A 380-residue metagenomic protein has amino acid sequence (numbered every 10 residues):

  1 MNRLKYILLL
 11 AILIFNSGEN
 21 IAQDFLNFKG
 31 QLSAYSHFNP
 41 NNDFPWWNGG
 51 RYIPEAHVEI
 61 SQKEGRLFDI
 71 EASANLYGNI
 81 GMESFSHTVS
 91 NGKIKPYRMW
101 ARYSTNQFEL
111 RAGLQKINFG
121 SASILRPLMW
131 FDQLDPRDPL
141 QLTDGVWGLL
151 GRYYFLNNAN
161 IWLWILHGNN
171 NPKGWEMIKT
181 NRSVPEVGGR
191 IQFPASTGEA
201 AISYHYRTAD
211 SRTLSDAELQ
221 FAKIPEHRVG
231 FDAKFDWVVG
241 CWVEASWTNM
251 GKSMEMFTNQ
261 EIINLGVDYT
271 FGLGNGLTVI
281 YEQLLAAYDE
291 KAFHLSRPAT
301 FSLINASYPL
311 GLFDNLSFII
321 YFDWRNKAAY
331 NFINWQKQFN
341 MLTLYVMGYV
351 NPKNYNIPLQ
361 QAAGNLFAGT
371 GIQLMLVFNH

Functional and structural regions predicted by a protein language model:
Q23-N41, A72, A159: Transmembrane beta-strand segments of Gram-negative outer membrane beta-barrel proteins
L26, E64-I70, Q107-L110, N158-I161 (+6 more regions): Repeated loop/turn-to-beta-strand initiation elements of outer-membrane beta-barrel proteins
A34-P40, I60, A74-I80, T105-Q107 (+11 more regions): Transmembrane beta-strands of outer-membrane beta-barrel pores
W46-P54, G92-Y97, T143-W147, S183-V187 (+7 more regions): Residues that define the transmembrane beta-barrel architecture of outer-membrane proteins
P54-I60, R98-Y103, L149-Y153, G189-F193 (+6 more regions): Residues on the lipid-exposed face of transmembrane beta-strands in outer-membrane beta-barrel proteins
S61-I161, L166, F193, K353: Outer membrane beta-barrel
A195-T197, K234-D323: Detector for outer-membrane/organellar transmembrane beta-barrel domains, recognizing the amphipathic beta-strand
L342-T343, Y349-V350, L366-H380: Outer-membrane beta-barrel "beta-signal"
